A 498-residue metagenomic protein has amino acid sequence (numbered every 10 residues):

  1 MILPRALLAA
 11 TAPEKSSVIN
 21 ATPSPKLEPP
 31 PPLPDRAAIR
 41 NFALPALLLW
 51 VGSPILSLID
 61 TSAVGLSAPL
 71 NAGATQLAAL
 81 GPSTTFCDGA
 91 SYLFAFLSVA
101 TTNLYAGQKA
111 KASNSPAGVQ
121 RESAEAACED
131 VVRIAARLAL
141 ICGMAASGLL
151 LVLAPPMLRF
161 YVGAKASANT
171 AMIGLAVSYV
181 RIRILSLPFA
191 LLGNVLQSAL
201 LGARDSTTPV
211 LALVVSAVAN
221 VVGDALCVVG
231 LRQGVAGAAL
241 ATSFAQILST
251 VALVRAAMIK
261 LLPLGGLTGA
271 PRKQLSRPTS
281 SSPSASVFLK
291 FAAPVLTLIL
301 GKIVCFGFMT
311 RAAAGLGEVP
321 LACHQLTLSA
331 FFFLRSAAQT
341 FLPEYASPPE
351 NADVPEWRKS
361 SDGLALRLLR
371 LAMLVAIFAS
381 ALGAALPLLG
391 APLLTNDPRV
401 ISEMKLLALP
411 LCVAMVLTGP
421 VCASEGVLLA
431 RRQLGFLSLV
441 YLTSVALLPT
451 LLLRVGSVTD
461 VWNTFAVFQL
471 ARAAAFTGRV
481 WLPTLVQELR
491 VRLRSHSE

Functional and structural regions predicted by a protein language model:
A6-L44, G174, A239-T242, V251-I303 (+2 more regions): Interhelical loop/hinge segments that connect adjacent transmembrane helices in multipass membrane
P32-G52, V180-I184, A203, T207-V214 (+9 more regions): Hydrophobic faces of transmembrane alpha-helices in multi-pass small-molecule transporters and flippases across diverse
D35-R36, P69-G73, T207, V215-V251 (+7 more regions): Membrane-interface helix-loop junctions in multi-pass transport and translocation proteins
A46-N103, S186-A190, S286-N351, A372-A379 (+1 more regions): Transmembrane helix-bundle signature of multi-pass secondary active exporters and lipid flippases
I55-L58, A74, Q108, G202-A203 (+3 more regions): Helix-loop interface residues and adjacent transmembrane-helix termini in multi-pass membrane transporters, primarily
L77-M144, G148, G193-P209, L321-P387 (+2 more regions): Small-residue-rich hydrophobic transmembrane alpha-helices
A145-V177, R181, F378-K405: Short membrane-interface helical motifs at transmembrane helix boundaries in multi-pass membrane transporters
V152, S167-L196, A330-L334, P398-S424: Alpha-helical transmembrane segments of multi-pass membrane proteins
